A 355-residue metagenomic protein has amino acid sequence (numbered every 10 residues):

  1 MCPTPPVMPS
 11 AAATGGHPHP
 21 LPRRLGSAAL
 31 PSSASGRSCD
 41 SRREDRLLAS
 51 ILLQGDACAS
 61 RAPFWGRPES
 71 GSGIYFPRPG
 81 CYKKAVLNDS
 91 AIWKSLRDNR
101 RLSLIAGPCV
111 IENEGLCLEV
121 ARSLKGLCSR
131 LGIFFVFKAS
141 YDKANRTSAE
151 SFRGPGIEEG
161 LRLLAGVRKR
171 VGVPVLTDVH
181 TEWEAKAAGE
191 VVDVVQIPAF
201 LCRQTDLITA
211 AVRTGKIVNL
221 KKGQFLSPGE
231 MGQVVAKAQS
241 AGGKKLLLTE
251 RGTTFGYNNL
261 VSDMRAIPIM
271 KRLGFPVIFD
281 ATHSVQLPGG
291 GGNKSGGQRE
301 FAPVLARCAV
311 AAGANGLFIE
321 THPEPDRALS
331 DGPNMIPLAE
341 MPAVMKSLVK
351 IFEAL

Functional and structural regions predicted by a protein language model:
S41, R46-L47, L52, I74-Y75 (+1 more regions): Short, positively charged and aromatic/hydrophobic N-terminal segments
A85-L104: N-terminal amphipathic alpha-helix/helix-capping segment at the start of soluble metabolic enzymes
P108-L116, V136-I157, H322-D331: Glycine-rich, proline-tolerant flexible connector loops at the mouths of alpha/beta enzymes
F152-V175, A211, G215, P268-G274 (+1 more regions): Alpha-helix-loop-beta-strand connector modules within alpha/beta enzyme cores
G156, V173-T181, D193-D206, I217-P228 (+1 more regions): Catalytic beta/alpha-barrel core
G215, N219-T321: Catalytic alpha/beta core domains of metabolic enzymes, predominantly
